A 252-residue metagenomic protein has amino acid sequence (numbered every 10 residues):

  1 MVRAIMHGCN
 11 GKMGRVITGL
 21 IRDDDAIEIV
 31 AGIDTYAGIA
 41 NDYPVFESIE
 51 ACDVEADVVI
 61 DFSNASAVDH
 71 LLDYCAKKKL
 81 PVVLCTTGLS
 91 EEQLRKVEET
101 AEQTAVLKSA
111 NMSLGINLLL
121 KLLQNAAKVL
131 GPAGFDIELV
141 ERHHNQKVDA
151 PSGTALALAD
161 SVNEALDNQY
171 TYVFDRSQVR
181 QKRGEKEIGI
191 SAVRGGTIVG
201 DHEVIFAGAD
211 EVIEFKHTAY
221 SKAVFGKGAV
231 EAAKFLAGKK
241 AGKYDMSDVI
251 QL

Functional and structural regions predicted by a protein language model:
M1-I5: Extreme N-terminal starter segment of soluble prokaryotic enzymes
H7, K12-E50, G131-L252: C-terminal substrate-binding/catalytic lobe of Rossmann-fold NAD(P)-dependent oxidoreductases
I29, V45, V82-V83, V106-K108: Hydrophobic beta-strand scaffold residues
A56: An anion/phosphate-binding loop that grips the pyrophosphate of nucleotide cofactors and donors
V59-I60: N-terminal Rossmann-like NAD(P) cofactor-binding module of classical short-chain dehydrogenase/reductase
S63-N64, T87, A192-R194: Short glycine-/small-residue-rich Rossmann-like dinucleotide-binding loops
D73, K77, T86-V106, N117: Rossmann-fold NAD(P)-binding glycine/threonine-rich loop
P81, K96-S113, L130, F135-D136: Rossmann-fold dehydrogenase core element
